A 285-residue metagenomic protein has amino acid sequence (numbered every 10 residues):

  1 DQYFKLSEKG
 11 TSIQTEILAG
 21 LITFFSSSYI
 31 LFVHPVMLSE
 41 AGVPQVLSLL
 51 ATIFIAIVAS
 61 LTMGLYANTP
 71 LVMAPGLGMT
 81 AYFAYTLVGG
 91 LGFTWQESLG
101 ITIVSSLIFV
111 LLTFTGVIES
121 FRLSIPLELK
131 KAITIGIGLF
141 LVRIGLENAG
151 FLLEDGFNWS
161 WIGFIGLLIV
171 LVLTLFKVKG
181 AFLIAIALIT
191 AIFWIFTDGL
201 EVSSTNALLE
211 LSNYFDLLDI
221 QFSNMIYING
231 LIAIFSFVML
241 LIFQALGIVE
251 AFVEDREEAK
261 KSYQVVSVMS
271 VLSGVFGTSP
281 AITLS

Functional and structural regions predicted by a protein language model:
D1-N68, T86-V88: N-terminal signal-anchor module of multipass membrane proteins
K9, L38-F54, F235-S285: Membrane-embedded helical hairpins/re-entrant loop segments and their flanking transmembrane helices within multi-pass
I22-S26, W159-L167, K179-A185, L211-V249: Hydrophobic, membrane-embedded alpha-helices of multi-pass small-molecule transporters
S27, M79-L87, K130-R143, A187-E201 (+1 more regions): Small-residue-rich segments of transmembrane alpha-helices in multi-pass membrane proteins, especially helix faces
L47, A67-M79, I125-L129, V178 (+3 more regions): Short, non-helical or kinked segments that cap or interrupt transmembrane helices
A59-V72, V172-K177, S236-F237, V268-T278: Transmembrane alpha-helix interface/packing and boundary motifs in multi-pass membrane proteins, characterized by
M63-I101: Membrane-interface helix-loop-helix modules in multi-pass membrane proteins
L91-F196: Membrane-embedded alpha-helical modules
